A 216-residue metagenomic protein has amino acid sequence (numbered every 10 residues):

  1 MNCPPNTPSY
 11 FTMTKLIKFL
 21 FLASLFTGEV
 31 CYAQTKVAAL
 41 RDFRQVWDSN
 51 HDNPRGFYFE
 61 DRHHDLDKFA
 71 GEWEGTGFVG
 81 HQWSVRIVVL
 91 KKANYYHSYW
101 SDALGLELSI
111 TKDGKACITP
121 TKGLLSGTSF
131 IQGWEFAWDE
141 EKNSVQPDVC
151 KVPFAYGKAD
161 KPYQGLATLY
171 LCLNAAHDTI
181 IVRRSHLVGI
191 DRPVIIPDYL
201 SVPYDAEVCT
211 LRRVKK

Functional and structural regions predicted by a protein language model:
N2-L22, G28-E72, F78-G80, N94-A103 (+1 more regions): Amphipathic/hydrophobic helical signal segments and adjacent flexible N-terminal regions that mediate secretion
I17, I87, I110, I118 (+4 more regions): Weak global preference for isoleucine
Q34, G114, V149, D178-T179: Coil residues (strongly favoring Ser/Thr
E60, W83-C172, C209, K215-K216: Central antiparallel beta-sheet cores of small beta-barrel/beta-sandwich binding domains
T76-G77, L108: Beta-turn initiation residues at beta-strand->coil junctions
Q164-P193: Extended alpha-helical scaffolding regions
